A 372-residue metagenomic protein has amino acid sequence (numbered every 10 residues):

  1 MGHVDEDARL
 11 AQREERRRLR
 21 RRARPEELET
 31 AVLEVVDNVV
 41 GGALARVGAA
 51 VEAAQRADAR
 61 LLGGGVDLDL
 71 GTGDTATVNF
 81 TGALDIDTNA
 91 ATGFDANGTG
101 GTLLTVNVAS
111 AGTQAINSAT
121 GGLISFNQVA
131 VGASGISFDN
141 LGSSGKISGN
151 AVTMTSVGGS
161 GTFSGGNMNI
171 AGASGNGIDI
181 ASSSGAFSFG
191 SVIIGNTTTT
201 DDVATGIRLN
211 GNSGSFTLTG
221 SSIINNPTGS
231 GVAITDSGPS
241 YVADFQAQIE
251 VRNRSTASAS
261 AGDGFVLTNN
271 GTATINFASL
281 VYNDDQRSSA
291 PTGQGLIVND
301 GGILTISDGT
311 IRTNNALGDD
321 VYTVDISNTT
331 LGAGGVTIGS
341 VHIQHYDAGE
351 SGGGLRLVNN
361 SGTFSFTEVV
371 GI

Functional and structural regions predicted by a protein language model:
D5-D7, D37-N38: Intrinsic-disorder-associated, low-complexity terminal segments enriched in Asp/Asn/His/Tyr and depleted of Lys/Arg
A8-A11, A23, E29-E34, A43-A45 (+2 more regions): Short linear motifs in low-complexity or flexible loops
R17-P25: Charged, low-complexity amphipathic helices and coil/IDR segments
R46, A54-G63, G73-A91, G101-G121 (+11 more regions): Beta-strand-rich solenoid/repeat architectures in extracellular/passenger domains of polysaccharide-targeting enzymes
